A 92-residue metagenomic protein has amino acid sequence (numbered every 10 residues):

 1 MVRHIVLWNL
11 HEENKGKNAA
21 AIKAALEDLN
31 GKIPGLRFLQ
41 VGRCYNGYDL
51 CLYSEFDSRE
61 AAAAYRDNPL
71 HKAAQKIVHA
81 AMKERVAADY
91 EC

Functional and structural regions predicted by a protein language model:
M1-L50, D57-D67, A88-C92: Short S/T/G/P-rich N-terminal loop/turn motif that feeds into the first structured element of a domain
N30, K72-K76: A common structural junction motif
G31-I33, H79-M82: Short, well-ordered coil/turn elements that cap or connect secondary structure elements
E55-F56, A81: Conserved catalytic core of Hanks-type protein kinase domains
R66, Q75-V78: Short, flexible helix/strand-to-coil boundary loops that buttress conserved ligand/catalytic motifs in alpha/beta
L70-H71, A80: Residue-level marker of structural boundaries
